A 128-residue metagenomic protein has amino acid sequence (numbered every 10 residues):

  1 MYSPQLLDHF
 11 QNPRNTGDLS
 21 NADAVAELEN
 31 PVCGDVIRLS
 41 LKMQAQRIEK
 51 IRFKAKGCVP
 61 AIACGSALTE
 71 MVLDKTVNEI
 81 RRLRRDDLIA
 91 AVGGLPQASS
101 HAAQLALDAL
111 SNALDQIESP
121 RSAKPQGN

Functional and structural regions predicted by a protein language model:
Y2-S20, V25-A26, E49, K75-E79 (+1 more regions): C-terminal binding/interaction regions
N21, G34-V36, I48, A63: Short connector loops at helix/strand junctions that flank enzyme active sites, especially segments positioning acidic
N30, D35-A45: Short beta-strand elements
C33, A55-C64, A102: Short, thiol/selenol-centered motifs that function as redox-active sites or metal-ligating centers
R52-P60, V72, A98: Short alpha-helix boundary/capping segments
A63-K75: Alpha-helical support elements that line or immediately flank enzyme active sites and cofactor-binding pockets
